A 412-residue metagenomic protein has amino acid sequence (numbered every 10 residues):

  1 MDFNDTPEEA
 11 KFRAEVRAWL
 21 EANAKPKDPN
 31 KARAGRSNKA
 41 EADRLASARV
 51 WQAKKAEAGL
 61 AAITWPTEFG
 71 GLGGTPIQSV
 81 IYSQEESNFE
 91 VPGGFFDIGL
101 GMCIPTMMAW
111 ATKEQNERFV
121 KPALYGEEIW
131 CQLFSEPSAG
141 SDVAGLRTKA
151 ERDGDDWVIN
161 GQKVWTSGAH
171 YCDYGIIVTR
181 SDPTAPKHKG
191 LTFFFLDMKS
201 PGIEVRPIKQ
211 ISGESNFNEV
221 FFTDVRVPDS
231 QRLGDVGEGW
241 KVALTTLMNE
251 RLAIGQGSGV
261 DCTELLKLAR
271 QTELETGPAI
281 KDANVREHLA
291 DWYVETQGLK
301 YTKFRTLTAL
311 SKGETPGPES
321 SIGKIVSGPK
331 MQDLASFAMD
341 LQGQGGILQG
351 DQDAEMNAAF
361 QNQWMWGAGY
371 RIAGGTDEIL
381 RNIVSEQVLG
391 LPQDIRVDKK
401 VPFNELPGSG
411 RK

Functional and structural regions predicted by a protein language model:
M1-D97, R118-P122, I254-G255, L268 (+6 more regions): Amphipathic, small/basic residue-rich leader segments at the start of a protein or domain
A22, A56, L60, L72 (+2 more regions): Alpha-helix capping/hinge segments and adjacent helical runs
D28-K39, A283, Q297-D353: C-terminal helix-coil-helix/basic helical segment that borders enzyme active sites and/or dimer interfaces and provides
R49-E127, G168-Y174, T296, L310-P318 (+3 more regions): Internal helix-loop-helix
G126-F134: A short, Trp-centered hydrophobic/proline-enriched beta-strand micro-motif
T148-E151: A structural signal for short hydrophobic beta-strand segments in well-ordered beta-sheet cores
D155-D156, N160-R206: A short core secondary-structure module
I203-T302, S321, Y370, E405-K412: Glycine-rich beta->alpha junctions and the first turn(s) of the following alpha-helix
